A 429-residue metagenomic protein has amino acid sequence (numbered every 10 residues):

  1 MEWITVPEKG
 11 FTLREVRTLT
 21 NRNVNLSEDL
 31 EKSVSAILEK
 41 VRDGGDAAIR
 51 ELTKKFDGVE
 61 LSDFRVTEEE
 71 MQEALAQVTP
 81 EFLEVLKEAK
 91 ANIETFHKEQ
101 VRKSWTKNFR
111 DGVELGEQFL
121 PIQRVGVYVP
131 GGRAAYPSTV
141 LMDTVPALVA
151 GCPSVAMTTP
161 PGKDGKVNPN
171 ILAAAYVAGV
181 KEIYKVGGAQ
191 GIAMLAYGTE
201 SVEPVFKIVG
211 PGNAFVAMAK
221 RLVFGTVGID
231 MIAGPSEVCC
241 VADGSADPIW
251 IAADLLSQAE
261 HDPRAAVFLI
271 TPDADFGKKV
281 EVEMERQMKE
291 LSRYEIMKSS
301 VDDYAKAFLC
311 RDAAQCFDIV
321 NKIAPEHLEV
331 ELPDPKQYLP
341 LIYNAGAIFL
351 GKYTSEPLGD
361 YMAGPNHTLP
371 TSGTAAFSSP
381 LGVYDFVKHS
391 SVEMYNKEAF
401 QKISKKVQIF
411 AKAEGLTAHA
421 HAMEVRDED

Functional and structural regions predicted by a protein language model:
M1-Q123: N-terminal Rossmann-like NAD(P)+-binding subdomain of aldehyde/semialdehyde dehydrogenases
E2-K9, E182-G187, A307-D312: Short acidic-hydrophobic, aromatic-tinged amphipathic segments that line or gate anion-handling sites
K107-A173: Conserved small-residue-rich beta-alpha loop and adjacent elements that most often cradle the phosphate/pyrophosphate
M142-P153, Y176-A178, A196-V202, K220-L222 (+1 more regions): Alpha-helix C-terminal capping segments
G179-S257, H261-A266: Conserved NAD(P)+-binding/catalytic subdomain of aldehyde/semialdehyde dehydrogenases
S257, H261, L269-L341, A345: A glycine- and small/hydrophobic-rich beta-loop-beta segment that serves as a flexible "lid/hinge" or phosphate-binding
K322-D429: C-terminal core of ALDH-fold dehydrogenases
